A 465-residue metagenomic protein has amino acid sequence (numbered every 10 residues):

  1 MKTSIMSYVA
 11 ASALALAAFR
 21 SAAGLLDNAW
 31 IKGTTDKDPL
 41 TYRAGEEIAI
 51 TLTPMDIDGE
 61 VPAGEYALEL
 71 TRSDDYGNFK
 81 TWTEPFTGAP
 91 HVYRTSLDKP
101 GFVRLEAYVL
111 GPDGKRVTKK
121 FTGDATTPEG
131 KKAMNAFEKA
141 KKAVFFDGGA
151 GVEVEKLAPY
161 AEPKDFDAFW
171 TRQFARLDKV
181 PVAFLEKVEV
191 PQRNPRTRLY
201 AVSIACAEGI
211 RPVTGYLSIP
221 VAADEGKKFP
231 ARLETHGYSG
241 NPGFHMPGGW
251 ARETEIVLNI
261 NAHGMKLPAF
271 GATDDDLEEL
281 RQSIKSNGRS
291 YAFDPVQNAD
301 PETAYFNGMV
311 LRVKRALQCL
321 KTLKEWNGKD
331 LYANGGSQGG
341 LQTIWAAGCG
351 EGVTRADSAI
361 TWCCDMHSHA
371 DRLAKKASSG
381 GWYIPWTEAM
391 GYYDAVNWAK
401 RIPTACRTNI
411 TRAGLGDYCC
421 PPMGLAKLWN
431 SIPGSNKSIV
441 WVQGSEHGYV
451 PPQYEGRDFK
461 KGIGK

Functional and structural regions predicted by a protein language model:
A22-T41: Short, compositionally biased P/S/T/A/G/V-rich stretches that sit at domain boundaries
T34-L40, L177-K227: N-terminal cap/lid segment of alpha/beta-hydrolase-fold proteins
F86-G88, G114-P159: Short beta-strand elements
P242-L311, H367-K375: Cap/lid segment of the alpha/beta-hydrolase catalytic domain
A269-T273, G336, G340-E388, W441 (+1 more regions): Hydrolase active-site cap/lid region
E325-G336: Alpha/beta-hydrolase fold nucleophile elbow
M366, C419, M423-K465: C-terminal catalytic histidine-bearing segment of alpha/beta-hydrolase fold enzymes
S368-I432: The feature captures the conserved acid-bearing segment of alpha/beta-hydrolase catalytic domains
